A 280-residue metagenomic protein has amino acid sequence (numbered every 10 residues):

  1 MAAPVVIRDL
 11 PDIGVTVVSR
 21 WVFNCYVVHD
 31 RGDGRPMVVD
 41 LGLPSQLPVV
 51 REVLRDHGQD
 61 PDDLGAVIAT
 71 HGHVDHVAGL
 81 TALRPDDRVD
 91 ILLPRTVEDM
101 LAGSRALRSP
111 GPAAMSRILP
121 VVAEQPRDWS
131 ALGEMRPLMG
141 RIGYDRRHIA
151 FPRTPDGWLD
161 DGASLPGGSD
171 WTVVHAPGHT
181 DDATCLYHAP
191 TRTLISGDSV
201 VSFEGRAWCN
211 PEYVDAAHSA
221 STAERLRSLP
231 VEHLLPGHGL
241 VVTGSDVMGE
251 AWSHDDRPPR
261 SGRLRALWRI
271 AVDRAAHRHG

Functional and structural regions predicted by a protein language model:
A2-H57, C185-S202: Conserved beta-strand hairpin/beta-sheet module of binuclear metal-dependent hydrolase folds, prominently
P11, D86-D87, P230: Short, structured coil segments at secondary-structure junctions
M37-D40, D63-A69, V173-H175: Short catalytic-loop micro-motif centered on adjacent basic/acidic residues
M37-V39, I68, I91, T193-I195 (+1 more regions): Residue-level marker for buried hydrophobic side chains located in beta-strands that build the well-ordered beta-sheet
G42-S45, Y144-A150, S164-A251, D256: Metallo-beta-lactamase
R55-G157: Active-site HxH/HxHxD metal-binding segment of metal-dependent hydrolases
P155-L165: Short internal loop-to-helix segment that lines adenine-nucleotide cofactor pockets
S261-G280: C-terminal regulatory/interaction regions
